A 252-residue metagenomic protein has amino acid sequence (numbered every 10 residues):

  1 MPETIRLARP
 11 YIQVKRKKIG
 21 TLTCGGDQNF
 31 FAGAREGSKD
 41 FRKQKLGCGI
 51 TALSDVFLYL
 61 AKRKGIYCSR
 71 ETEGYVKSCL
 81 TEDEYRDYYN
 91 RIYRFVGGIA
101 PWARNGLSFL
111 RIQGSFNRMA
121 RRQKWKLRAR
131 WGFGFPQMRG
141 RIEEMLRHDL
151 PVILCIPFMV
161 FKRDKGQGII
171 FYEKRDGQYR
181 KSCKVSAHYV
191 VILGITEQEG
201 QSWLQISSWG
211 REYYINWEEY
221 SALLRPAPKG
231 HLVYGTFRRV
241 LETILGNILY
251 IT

Functional and structural regions predicted by a protein language model:
M1-R111, C183: Active-site-adjacent structural segments surrounding the nucleophilic cysteine of cysteine proteases and isopeptidases
I5-K17, T21-K39, W125-F135, V190 (+1 more regions): Generic preference for hydrophobic/aromatic residues in regular secondary structure cores
G47, I153-C155, Q205: A structural signal for short, well-ordered beta-strand segments and their strand-loop junctions that often border
G47-S54, G106, S115, A120 (+2 more regions): Small-side-chain structural scaffolding
K64, C68, K124-L127, G200: Secondary-structure boundary/capping signal
D83-R91, G140, E218, A222-R225: Polar/charged alpha-helical tracts
Y93-I195: Predominantly the structural core of cysteine protease catalytic domains
R147, P157-T252: Active-site signature of cysteine proteases
